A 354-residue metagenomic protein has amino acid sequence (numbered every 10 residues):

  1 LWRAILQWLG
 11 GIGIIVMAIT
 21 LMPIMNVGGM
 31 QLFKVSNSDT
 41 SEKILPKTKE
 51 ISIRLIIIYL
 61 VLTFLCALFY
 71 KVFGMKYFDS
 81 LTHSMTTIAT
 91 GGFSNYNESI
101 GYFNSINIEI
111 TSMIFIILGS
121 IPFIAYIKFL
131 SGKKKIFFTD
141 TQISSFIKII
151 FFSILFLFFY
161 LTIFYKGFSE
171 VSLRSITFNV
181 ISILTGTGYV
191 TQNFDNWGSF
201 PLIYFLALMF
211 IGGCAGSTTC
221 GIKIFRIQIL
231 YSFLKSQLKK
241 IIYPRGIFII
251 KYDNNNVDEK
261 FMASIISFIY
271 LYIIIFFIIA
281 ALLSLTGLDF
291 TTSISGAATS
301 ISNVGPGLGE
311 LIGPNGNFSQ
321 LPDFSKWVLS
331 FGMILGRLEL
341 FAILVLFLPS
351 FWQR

Functional and structural regions predicted by a protein language model:
L1-R354: Membrane-proximal intracellular helices of multi-pass ion channels
